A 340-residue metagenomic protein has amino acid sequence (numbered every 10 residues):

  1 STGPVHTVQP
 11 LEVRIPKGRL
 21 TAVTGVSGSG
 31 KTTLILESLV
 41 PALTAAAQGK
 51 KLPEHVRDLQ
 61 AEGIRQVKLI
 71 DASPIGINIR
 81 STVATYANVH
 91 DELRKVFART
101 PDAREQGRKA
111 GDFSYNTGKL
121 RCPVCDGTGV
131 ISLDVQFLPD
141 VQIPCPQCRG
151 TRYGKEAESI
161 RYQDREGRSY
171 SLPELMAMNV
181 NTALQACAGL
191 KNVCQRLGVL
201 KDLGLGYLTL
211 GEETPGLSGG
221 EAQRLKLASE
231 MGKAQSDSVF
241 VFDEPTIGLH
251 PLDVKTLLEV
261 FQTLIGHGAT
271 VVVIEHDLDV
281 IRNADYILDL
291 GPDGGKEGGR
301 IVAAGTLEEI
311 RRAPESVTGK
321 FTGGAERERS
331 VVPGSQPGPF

Functional and structural regions predicted by a protein language model:
S1-F340: Conserved phosphate-binding elements of NTP-dependent enzyme cores
